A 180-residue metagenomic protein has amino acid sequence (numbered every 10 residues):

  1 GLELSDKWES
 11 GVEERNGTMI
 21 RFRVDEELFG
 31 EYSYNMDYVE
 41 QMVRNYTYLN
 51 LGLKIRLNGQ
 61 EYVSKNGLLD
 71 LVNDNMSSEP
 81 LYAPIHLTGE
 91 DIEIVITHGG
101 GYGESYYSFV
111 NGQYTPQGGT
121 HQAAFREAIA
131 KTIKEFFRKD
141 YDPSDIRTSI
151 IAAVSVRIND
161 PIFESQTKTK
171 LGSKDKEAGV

Functional and structural regions predicted by a protein language model:
G1-S77: GHKL-type ATPase core
N16-I20, N45, L51-I55, A83 (+3 more regions): Structural beta-strand/beta-sheet cores of well-ordered domains, especially the beta-sheet scaffolds that support
D25, Y46, L68, S78-Y82 (+3 more regions): Intrinsically disordered, low-complexity regions
Y32-Y34, Y38, Y46-Y48, Y62 (+5 more regions): Sequence-level detector for tyrosine residue identity
N50-R56, M76-H86, T132-D145: Active-site phosphate-binding and catalytic loops of NTP-dependent enzymes
Q60-E61, L87-G89: Long, charged, helix-rich clamp/arm modules that form nucleic acid-engaging surfaces of large nucleic-acid-processing
L71, H86-L87: Alpha-helix C-terminal capping segments
G89-V180: GHKL/Bergerat-fold ATPase module
